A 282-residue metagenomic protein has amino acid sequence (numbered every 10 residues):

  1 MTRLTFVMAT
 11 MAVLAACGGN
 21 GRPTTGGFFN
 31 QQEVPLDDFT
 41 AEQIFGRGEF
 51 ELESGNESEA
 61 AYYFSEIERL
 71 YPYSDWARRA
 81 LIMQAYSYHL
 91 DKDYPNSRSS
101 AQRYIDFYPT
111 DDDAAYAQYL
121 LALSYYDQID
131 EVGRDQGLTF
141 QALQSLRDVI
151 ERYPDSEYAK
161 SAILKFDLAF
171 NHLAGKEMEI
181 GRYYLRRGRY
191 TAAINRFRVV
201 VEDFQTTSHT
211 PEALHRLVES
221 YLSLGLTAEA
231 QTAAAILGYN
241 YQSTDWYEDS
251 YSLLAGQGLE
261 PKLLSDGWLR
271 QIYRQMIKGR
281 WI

Functional and structural regions predicted by a protein language model:
M1-F6: Bacterial N-terminal signal peptides that target proteins for export
V7, V13, C17-I282: Acidic, polar-rich low-complexity tracts and alpha-helical solenoid repeat scaffolds
